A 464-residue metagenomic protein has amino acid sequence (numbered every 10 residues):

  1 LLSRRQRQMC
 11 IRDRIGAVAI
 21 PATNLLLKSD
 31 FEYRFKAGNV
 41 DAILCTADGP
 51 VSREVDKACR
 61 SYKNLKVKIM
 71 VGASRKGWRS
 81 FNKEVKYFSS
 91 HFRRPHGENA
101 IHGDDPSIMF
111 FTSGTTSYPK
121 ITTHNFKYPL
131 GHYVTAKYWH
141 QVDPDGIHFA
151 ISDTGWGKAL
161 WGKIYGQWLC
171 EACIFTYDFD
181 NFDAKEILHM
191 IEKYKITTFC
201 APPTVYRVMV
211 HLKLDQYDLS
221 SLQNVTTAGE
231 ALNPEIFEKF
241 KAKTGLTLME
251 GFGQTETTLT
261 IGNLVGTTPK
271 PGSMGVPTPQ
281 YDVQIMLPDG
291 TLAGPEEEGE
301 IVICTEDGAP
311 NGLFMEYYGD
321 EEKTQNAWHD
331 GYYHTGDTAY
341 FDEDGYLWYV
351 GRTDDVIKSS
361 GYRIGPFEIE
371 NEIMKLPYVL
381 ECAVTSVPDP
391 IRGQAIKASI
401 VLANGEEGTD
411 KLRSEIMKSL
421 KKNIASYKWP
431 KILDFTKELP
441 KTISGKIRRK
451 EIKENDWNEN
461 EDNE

Functional and structural regions predicted by a protein language model:
L1-R7, I11: Single conserved hydrophobic/aromatic residue that forms the stacking wall/gate of nucleotide- or nucleobase-binding
R14-E84, K195, N404: Structural core segment of the AMP-binding/adenylate-forming
G16, L130-A150, T154-T197, L212: Conserved AMP-binding/adenylation subdomain of ANL enzymes
L26-K36, I43-D48, F199, T305 (+6 more regions): AMP-binding/adenylate-forming catalytic core of the ANL superfamily
M70, K76, K86-F111, Y118 (+2 more regions): Conserved pre-ATP/AMP-binding loop-to-beta segment of ANL
Y87-R94, G103, T122-D143, G157-K158 (+1 more regions): Conserved structural elements of the adenylate-forming
L169, I196-A201, V210-K270, D282 (+1 more regions): Gly/Ser/Thr-rich phosphate-binding loop
Q280, T291-N326, I364: Conserved ATP/PPi-binding loop(s) of AMP-dependent carboxylate-activating enzymes
